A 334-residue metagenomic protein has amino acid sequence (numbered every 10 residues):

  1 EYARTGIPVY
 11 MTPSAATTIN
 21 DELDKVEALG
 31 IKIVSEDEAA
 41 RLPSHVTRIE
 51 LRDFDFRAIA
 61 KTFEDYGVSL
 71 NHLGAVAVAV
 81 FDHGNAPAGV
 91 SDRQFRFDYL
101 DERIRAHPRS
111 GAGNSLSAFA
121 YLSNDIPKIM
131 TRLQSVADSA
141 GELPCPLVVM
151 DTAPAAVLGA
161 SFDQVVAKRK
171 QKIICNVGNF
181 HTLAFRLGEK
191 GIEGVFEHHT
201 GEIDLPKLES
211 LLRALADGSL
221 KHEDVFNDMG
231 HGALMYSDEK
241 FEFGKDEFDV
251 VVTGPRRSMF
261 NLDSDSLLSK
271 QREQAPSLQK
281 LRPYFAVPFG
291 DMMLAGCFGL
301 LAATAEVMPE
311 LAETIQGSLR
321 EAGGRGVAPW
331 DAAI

Functional and structural regions predicted by a protein language model:
E1-K172, H198-L205, G218, E223 (+3 more regions): Nucleotide/phosphate-binding catalytic cleft detector across ATP-hydrolyzing and phosphate-transferring enzymes
R169-E189: Gly/Thr-rich phosphate-binding beta-strand-loop-beta motif of the actin/hexokinase/Hsp70
H181, G191-E193, E247: A broad structural signal for short, well-ordered beta-strand segments within beta-sheet-rich domains
L187-A216: Catalytic or ion-translocation cores adjacent to nucleophile or general acid/base/metal-coordination motifs in diverse
